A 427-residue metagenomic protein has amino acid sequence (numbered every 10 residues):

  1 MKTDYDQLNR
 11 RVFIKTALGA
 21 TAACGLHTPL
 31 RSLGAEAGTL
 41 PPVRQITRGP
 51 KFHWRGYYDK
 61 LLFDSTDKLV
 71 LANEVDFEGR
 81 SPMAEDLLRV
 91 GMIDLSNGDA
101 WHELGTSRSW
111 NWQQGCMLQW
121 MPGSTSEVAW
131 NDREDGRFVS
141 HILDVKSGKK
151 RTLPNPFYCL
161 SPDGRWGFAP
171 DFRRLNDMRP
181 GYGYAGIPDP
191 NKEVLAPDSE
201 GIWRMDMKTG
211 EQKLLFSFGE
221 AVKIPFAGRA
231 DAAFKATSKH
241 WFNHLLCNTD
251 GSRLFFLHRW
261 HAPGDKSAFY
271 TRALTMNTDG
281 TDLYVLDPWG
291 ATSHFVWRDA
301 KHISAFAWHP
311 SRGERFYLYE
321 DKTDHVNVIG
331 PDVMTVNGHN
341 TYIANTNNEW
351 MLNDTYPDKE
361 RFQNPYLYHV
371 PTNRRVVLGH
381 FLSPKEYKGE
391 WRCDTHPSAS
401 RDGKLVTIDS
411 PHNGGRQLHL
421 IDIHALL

Functional and structural regions predicted by a protein language model:
K2-T21: N-terminal secretory signal peptides and thylakoid transit peptides that target proteins across membranes
T47-F52, G105-N111, K213-A236, L378-G389: Surface-exposed loop and turn segments in beta-propeller and other repeat-based domains that flank or scaffold
Y57, E85-E127: Blade-loop segments of beta-propeller domains
L61-L69, C116-E127, C159-W166, L246-R253 (+3 more regions): Blade-terminus and WD-like Trp-Asp/Gly-His loop motifs, strongest in beta-propeller folds
N73-D86, F172-D198, L257-F269, D354-E360: Short, conserved, GDST-rich strand-edge loop motifs in beta-rich repeat architectures
G115-M117, N131-G201, F216-A230: Asp-box/WD-like beta-propeller blade repeats and closely related beta-sheet repeat scaffolds
G330-H339, R374-H396: Conserved blade-ending motifs and adjacent loop-strand segments that build the rim/top face of beta-propeller domains
D332-T372: Loop/turn-rich, solvent-exposed surfaces of beta-rich toroidal or solenoidal domains
